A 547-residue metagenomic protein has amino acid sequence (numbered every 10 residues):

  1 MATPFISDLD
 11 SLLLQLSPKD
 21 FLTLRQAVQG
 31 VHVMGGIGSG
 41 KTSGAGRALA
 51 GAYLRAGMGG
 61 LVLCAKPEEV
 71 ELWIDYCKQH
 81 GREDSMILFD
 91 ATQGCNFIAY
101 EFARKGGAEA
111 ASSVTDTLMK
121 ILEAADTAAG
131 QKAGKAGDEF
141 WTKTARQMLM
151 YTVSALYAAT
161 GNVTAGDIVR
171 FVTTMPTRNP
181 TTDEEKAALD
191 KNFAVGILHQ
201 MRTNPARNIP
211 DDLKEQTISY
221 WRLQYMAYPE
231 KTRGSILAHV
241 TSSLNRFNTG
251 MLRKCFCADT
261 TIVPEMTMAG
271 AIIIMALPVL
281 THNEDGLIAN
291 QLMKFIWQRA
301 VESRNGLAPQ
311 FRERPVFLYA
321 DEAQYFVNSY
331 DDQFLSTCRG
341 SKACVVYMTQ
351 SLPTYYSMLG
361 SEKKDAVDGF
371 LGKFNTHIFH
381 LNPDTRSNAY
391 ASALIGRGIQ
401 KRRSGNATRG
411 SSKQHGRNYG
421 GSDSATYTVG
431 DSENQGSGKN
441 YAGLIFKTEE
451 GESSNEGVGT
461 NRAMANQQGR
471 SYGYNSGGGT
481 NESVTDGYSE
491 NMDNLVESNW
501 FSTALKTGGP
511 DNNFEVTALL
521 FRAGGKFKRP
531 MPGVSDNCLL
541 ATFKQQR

Functional and structural regions predicted by a protein language model:
A2-A343, W500-F514, L520-M531, T542-R547: P-loop NTPase motor domains
V31-S39, G46-L49, T232-T241, R246 (+3 more regions): Conserved P-loop NTPase motor cores
E68-V70, Q93-G94, L352-Y356, R386-S387 (+1 more regions): Short gly/pro/ser/thr-enriched loop/turn and capping motifs at secondary-structure boundaries
V70-E71, F317-Y319, Q414, S471 (+1 more regions): Beta-rich nucleic-acid/ligand-interaction surfaces
G106-E109, V163, E362, N382-R386 (+2 more regions): Short coil/turn linker and secondary-structure boundary residues
Y427-S437, N491, V496-K506: Positively charged, hydrophobic/aromatic-enriched amphipathic segments
G487-E490, T517-F521: Long, cytosolic, alpha-helical-rich C-terminal regions that act as interaction/scaffolding modules
M492, M531-G533: Positively charged interface segments
